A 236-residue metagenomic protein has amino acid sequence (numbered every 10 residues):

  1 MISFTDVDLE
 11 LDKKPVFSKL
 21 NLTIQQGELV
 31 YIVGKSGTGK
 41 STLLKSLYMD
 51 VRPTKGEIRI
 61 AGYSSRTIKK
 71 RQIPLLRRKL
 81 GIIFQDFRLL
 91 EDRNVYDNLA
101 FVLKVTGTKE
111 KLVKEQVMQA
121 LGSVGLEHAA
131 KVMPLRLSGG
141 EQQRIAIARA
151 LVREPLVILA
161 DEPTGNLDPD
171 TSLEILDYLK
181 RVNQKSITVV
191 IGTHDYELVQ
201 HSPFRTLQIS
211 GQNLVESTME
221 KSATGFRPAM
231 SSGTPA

Functional and structural regions predicted by a protein language model:
I2-F4, F17: Conserved structural motif at the start of ABC-family nucleotide-binding domains
Y48: Helix-to-loop junction immediately C-terminal to a conserved catalytic motif
G56-S64: Conserved ABC transporter NBD signature motif
R93-A100: Short coil-to-helix segment of the ABC ATPase nucleotide-binding domain corresponding to the Q-loop/switch region
M133-L137, E141-Q143: Conserved ABC ATPase signature
V152-L156: A short, proline-enriched helix->beta-strand linker immediately N-terminal to the Walker B motif in ABC-type P-loop
I158-D161: Catalytic Walker B motif of ABC-type/P-loop ATPase nucleotide-binding domains
